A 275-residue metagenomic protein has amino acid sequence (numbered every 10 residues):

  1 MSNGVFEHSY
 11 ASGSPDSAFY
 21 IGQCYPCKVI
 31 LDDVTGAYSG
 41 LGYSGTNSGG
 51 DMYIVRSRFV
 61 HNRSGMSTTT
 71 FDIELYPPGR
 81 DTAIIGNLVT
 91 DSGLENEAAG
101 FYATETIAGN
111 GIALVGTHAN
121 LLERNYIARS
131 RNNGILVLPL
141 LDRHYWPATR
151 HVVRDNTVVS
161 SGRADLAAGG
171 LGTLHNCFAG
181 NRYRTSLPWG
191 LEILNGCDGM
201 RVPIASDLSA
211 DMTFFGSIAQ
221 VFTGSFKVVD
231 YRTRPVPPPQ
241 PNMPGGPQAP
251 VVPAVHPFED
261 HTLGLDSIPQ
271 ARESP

Functional and structural regions predicted by a protein language model:
M1-L121, L136-R150, A167-H175: Right-handed parallel beta-helix/beta-solenoid
E7, E74, E95-E97, E105 (+7 more regions): Glutamate identity and glutamate-enriched acidic tracts
L121-Y126, T157-S160: A short, structured loop/turn motif at beta-sheet edges
I127-A128, N132-V137: Non-catalytic carbohydrate-binding regions of carbohydrate-active enzymes
R129, H144-V152, S160: Surface-exposed substrate-engagement region within the catalytic domains of secreted or surface-exposed extracellular
V153-N156, F178: Hydrophobic, well-ordered secondary-structure elements that form the walls of internal hydrophobic environments
S160-P275: Acidic, glycine- and Ser/Thr-rich low-complexity intrinsically disordered tracts in extracellular/secreted proteins
